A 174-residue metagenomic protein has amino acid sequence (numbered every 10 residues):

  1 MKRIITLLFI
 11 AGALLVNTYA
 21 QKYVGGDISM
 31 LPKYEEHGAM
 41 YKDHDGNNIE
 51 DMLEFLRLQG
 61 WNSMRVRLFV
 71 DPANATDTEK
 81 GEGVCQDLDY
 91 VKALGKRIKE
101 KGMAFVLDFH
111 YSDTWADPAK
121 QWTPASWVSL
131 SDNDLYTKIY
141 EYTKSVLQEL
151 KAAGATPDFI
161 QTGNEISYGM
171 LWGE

Functional and structural regions predicted by a protein language model:
M1-Q21: Bacterial Sec-dependent N-terminal signal peptides
I10, L31, E165: Residue-level marker of positions within ordered structural domains that often coincide with functionally constrained
A11-G12, G26, G95: Small side chains
A13-L14, G38, T76, A119: Single-residue recognition of alpha-helix boundary sites
Q21-F55: Boundary/entry segment of secreted carbohydrate-active catalytic domains
F55-E174: Substrate-binding cleft and catalytic face of glycoside hydrolase catalytic domains, especially the flexible beta-alpha
